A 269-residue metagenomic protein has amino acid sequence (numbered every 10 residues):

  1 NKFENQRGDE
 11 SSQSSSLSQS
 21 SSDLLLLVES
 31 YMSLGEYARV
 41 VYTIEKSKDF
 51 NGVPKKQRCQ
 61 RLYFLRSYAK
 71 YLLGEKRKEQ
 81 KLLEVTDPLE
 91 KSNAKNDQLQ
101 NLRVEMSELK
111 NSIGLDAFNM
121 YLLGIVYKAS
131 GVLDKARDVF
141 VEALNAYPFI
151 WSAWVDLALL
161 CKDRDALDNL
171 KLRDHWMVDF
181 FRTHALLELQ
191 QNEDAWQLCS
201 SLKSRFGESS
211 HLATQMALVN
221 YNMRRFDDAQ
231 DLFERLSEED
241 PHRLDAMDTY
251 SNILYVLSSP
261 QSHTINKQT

Functional and structural regions predicted by a protein language model:
S18, G52, Q57, G114 (+3 more regions): Short coil turns that delineate tetratricopeptide repeat
V40, L102, A136, A195 (+2 more regions): Single-residue signature of alpha-solenoid repeat helices
E45, S107, V141, S200 (+2 more regions): Alpha-solenoid helical repeat scaffolds
D49, N111, L144-N145, S201-S204 (+1 more regions): Conserved structural position within tetratricopeptide repeats
